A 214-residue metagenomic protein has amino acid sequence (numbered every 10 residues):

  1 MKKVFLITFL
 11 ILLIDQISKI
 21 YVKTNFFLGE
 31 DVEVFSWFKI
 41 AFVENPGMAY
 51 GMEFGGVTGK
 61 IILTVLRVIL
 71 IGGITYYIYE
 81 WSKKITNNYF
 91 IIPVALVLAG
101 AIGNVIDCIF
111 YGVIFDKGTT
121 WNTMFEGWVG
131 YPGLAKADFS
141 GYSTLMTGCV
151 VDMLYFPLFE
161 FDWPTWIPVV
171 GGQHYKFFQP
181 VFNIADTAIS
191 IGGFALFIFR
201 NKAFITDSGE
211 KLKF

Functional and structural regions predicted by a protein language model:
M1-F214: Alpha-helical transmembrane bundles and membrane-interface segments of multipass inner-membrane proteins
